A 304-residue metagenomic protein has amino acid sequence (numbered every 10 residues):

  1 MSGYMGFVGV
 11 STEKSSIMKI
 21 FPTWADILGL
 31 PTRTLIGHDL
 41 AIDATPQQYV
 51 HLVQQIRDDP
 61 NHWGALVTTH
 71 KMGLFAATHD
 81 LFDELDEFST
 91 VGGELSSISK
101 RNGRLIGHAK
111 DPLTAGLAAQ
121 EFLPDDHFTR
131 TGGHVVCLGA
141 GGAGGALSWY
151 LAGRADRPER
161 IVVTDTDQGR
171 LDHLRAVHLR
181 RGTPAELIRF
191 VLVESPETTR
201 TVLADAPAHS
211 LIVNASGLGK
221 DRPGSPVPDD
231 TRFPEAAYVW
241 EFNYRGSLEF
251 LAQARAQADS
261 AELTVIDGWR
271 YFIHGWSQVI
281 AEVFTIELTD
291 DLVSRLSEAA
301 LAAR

Functional and structural regions predicted by a protein language model:
S2-D125, G246: Phosphate/diphosphate ligand-binding glycine-rich loop within oxidoreductases
V8-S11, G107-P112, D126-A155, T164-R170: Glycine-rich adenosine-cofactor-binding loop
L35, P158-V162, A237: Short beta-strand element of Class I
R57, R170, L192-V227: Rossmann-like NAD(P)-binding element
V67, N214-A215, E241: Redox-cofactor binding/interface segments in oxidoreductases and associated redox assembly factors
S97-K100, G219-R295: Rossmann-fold NAD(P)-binding glycine/threonine-rich loop
D156-R189, V193: NAD(P)-binding Rossmann-fold cofactor-contacting core
